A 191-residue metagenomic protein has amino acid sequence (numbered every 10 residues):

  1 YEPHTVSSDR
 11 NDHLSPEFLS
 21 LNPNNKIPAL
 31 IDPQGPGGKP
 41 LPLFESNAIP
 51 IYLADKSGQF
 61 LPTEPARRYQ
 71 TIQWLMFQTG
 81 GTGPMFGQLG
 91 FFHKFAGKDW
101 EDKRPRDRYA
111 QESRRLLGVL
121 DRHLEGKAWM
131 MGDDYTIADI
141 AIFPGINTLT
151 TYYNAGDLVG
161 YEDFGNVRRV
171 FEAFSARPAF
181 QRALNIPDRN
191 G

Functional and structural regions predicted by a protein language model:
Y1-D107, R114: GST-like domain detector, emphasizing the conserved glutathione-binding G-site in the N-terminal thioredoxin-like
S8-D9, Y135, R189-N190: Positions that flank functional sites
N24, K56, G126-K127, R177: Structured helix-beta-strand junction loops
A48, N166, A179: Residue-level recognition of oxygen-bearing side chains
W74, Q78-A176: GST-like fold's C-terminal all-alpha helical module
F95, D188-G191: Carbohydrate-binding/catalytic loop surfaces
R182-P187: Exported/periplasmic ABC-transporter solute-binding proteins
